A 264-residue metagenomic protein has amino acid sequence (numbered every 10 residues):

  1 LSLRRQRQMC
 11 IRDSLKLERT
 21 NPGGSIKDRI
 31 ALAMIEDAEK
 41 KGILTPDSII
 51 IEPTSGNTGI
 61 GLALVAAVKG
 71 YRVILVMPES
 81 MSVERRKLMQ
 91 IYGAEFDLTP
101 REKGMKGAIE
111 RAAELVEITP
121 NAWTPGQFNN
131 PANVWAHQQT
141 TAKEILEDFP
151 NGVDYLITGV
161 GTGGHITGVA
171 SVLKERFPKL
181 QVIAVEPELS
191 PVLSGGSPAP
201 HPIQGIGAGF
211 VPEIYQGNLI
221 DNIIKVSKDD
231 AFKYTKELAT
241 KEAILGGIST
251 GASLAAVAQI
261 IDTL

Functional and structural regions predicted by a protein language model:
R4-I11: Short, small-residue-biased leader/transition segments that mark boundaries at the very start of proteins
R29, P53-K69, S82-R86, G159-A170 (+1 more regions): Short glycine/serine/threonine-rich phosphate/pyrophosphate-binding segments that cradle anionic phosphate groups
E36-I43, G59-R72, Q90-I91, A170-F177 (+1 more regions): Alpha-helix C-terminal capping segments
E39-I49, P150-Y155: Short helix-loop-beta connector
I49-P53, T58-E117, L193-V211: Active-site-proximal loop->helix
I109, A113, T119-N121, E175-I248: Active-site/ligand-binding loops adjacent to catalytic centers
T119-G161, G217, D229-I244: Active-site/ligand-binding-proximal alpha/beta "capping" segment
